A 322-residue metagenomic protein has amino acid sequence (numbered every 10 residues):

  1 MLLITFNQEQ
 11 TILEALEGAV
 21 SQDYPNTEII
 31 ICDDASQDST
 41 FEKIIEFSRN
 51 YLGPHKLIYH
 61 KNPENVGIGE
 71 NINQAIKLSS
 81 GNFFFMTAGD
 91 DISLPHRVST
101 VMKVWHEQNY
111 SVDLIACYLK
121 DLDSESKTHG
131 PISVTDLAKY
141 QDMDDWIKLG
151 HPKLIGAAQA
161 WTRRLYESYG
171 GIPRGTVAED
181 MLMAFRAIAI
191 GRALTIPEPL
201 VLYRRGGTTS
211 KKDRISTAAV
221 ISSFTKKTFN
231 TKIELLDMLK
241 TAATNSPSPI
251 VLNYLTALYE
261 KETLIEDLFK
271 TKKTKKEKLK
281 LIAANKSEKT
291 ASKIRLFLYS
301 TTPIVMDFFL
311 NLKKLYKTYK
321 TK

Functional and structural regions predicted by a protein language model:
M1-I221, F309-Y316: Nucleotide-sugar donor-binding/catalytic module of glycosyltransferases that assemble extracellular/cell-envelope
L149-G150, G170, T176-A178, A189 (+1 more regions): C-terminal subregions of glycosyltransferases and related glycan-biosynthesis enzymes
